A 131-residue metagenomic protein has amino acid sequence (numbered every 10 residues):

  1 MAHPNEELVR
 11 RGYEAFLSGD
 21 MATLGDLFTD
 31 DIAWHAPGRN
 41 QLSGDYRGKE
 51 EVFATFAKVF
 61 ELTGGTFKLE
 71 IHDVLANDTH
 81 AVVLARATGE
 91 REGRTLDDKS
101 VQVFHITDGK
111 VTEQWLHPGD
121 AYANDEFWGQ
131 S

Functional and structural regions predicted by a protein language model:
M1-D30, E126-S131: Short, low-complexity N-terminal intrinsically disordered segments enriched in polar/charged residues
F16, G65, E92, E113: Ligand-binding pocket scaffold of soluble enzyme catalytic domains
T29-T79: A solvent-exposed, acidic/Ser-Thr-rich amphipathic alpha-helical stretch
D45, G93-T95, Y122-W128: A short, polar/proline- and glycine-enriched secondary-structure boundary/capping micro-motif
L69-V74, A87-T88, K99-H105, W115: Hydrophobic/aromatic beta-strand elements that line small-molecule binding cavities or substrate pockets in beta-rich
D78-A87: A short hydrophobic beta-strand element
V103-D125: Short beta-strand edge/turn micro-motifs at domain boundaries
